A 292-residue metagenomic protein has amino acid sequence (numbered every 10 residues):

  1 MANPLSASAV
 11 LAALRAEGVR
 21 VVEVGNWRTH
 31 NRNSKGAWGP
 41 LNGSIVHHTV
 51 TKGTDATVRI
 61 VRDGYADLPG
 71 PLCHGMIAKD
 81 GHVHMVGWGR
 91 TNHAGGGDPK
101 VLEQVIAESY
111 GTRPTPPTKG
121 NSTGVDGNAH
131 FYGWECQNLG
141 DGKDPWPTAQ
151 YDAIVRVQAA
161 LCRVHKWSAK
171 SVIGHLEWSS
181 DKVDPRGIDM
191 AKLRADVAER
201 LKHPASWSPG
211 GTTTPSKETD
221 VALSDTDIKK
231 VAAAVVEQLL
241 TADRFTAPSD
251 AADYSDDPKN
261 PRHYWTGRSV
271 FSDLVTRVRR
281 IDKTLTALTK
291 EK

Functional and structural regions predicted by a protein language model:
M1-G127: N-terminal catalytic cores of peptidoglycan-degrading enzymes
M1-V21, N33-W38, P117-K230, R244 (+4 more regions): Basic/polar, cationic surfaces and motifs that engage anionic cell-wall and phosphate/carboxylate ligands
G89-H93, Q238, A242, Y254 (+1 more regions): A short, sequence-level motif marking secondary-structure junctions
V231-V235, L239, D243, A247: Alpha-helical oligomerization interfaces
